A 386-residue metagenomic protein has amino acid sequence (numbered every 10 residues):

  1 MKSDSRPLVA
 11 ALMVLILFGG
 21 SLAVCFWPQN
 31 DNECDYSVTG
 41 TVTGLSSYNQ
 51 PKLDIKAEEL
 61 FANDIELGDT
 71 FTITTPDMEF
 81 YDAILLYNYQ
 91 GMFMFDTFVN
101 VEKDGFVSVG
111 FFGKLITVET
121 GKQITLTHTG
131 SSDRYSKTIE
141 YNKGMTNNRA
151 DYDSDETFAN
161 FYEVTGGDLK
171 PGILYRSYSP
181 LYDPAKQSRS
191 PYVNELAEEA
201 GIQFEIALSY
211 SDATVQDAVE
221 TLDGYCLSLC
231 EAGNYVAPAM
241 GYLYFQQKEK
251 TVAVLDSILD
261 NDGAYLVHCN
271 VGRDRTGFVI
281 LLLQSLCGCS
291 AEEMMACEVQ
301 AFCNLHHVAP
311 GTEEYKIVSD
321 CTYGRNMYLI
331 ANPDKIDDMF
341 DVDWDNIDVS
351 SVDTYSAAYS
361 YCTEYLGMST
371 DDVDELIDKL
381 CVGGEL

Functional and structural regions predicted by a protein language model:
K2-V14: N-terminal Sec-pathway targeting helices
L12-V14, L22, N63, F71: Residue-level marker of intrinsically disordered, low-complexity segments enriched for small/polar residues
L17, S21-Y36, S46-P51, M92-F95 (+2 more regions): Cys-dependent protein tyrosine phosphatase-like superfamily
D35-F80, L86: Functionally critical, mid-to-C-terminal surface segments that flank or help form catalytic/ligand
L53-I55, E59, T74, F80-L115: A conserved acidic, glycine/proline-rich C-terminal tail/linker
V267-C269: Hydrophobic anchor at the beta1->P-loop junction of P-loop NTPases
V271, R275-T276: Ser/Thr-glycine-rich phosphate-binding loops at phosphate-binding pockets of nucleotides, nucleotide cofactors
